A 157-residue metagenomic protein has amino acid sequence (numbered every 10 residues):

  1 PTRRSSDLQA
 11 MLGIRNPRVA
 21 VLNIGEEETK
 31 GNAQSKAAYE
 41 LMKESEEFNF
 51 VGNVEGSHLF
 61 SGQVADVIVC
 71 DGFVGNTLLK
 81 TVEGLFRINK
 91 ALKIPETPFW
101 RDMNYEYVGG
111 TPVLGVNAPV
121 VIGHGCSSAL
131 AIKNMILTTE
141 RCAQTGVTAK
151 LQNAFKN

Functional and structural regions predicted by a protein language model:
P1-S5: Short, small-residue-biased leader/transition segments that mark boundaries at the very start of proteins
S6-A37: Conserved anion/nucleotide-ligand pocket segment
M11-V19, E47-G56, Y105, T111 (+1 more regions): Flexible, glycine/charged-enriched surface loops at secondary-structure junctions
E26-L79, E83-K90: Active-site rim loops that border cofactor/substrate pockets in soluble metabolic enzymes
S61-N157: Glycine-rich phosphate/nucleotide-binding loop
